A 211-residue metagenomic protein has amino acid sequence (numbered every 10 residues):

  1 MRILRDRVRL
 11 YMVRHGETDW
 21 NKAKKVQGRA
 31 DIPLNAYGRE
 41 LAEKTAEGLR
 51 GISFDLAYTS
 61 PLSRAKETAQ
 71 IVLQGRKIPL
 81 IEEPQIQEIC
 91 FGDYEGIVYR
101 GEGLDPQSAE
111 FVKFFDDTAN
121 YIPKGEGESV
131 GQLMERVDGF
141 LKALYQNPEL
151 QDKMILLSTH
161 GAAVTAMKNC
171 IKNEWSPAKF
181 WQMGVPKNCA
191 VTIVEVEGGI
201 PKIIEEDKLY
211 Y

Functional and structural regions predicted by a protein language model:
R5-Y11: Extreme N-terminal starter segment of soluble prokaryotic enzymes
L10, L150-G161: Generic beta-sheet signal
Y11, E17-T68, E126-V137: Loop-to-helix element that buttresses phosphate recognition and phosphoryl-transfer chemistry
G16, G161, D207-L209: Active-site metal-binding loops of divalent metal-dependent hydrolases
A46-F111: Phosphate-coordination/substrate-recognition cap region in phosphate-metabolizing enzymes
G51-S53, L144-K153: Glycine-rich phosphate-binding loop signature in dinucleotide/nucleotide-binding domains
E110-Q132: Short glycine/proline- and acidic residue-enriched helix-loop micro-motifs that form flexible lids or anion-recognition
E174-K202: Domain-level recognition of soluble alpha/beta enzyme cores, biased toward histidine phosphatases/phosphomutases
